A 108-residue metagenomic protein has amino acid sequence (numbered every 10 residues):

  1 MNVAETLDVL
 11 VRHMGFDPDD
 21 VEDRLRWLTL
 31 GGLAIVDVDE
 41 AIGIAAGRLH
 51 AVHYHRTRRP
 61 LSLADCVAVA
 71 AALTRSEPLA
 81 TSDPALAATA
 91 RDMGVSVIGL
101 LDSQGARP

Functional and structural regions predicted by a protein language model:
M1, D83-P84: Short secondary-structure boundary segments
M1-L61, C66-L73, R91-D92, V97-P108: PIN-domain endoribonuclease scaffold, especially VapC-family toxins
V38, T81-S82: A conserved hydrophobic position in a structured secondary element of the catalytic/binding core that shapes
L79, L86-A87: C-terminal structural segments of small proteins and small subunits
P84-L86, S103: Short acidic/polar capping segments at secondary-structure boundaries
